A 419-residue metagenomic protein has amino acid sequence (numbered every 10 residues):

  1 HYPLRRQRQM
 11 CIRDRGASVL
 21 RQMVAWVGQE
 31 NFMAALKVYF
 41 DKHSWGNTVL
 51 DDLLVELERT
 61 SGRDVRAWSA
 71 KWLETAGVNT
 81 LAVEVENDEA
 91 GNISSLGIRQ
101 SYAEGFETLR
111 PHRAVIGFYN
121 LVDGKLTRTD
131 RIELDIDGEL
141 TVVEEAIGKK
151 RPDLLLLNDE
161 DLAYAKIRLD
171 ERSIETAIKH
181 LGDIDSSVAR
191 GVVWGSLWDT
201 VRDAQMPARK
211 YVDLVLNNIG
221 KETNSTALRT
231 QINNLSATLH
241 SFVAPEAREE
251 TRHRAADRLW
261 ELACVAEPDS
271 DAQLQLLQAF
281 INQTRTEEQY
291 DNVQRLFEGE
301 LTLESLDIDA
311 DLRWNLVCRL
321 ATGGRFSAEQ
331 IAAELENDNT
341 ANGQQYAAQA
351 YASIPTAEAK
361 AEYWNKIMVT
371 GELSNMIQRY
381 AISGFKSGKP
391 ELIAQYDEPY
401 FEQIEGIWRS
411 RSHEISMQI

Functional and structural regions predicted by a protein language model:
H1-R8, I12: Single conserved hydrophobic/aromatic residue that forms the stacking wall/gate of nucleotide- or nucleobase-binding
R6, A90-I93, F106-T108, L126 (+1 more regions): Long, ordered, helix-rich scaffold segments
Q9, F40-T48, T60, E304-D307 (+1 more regions): Alpha-helix capping and helix-loop boundary segments enriched in small/acidic/polar residues
R13-L96, P207-K221, S225: Amphipathic alpha-helical substructures
V65-R66, A76-L157: Beta-strand-rich binding/interaction modules
